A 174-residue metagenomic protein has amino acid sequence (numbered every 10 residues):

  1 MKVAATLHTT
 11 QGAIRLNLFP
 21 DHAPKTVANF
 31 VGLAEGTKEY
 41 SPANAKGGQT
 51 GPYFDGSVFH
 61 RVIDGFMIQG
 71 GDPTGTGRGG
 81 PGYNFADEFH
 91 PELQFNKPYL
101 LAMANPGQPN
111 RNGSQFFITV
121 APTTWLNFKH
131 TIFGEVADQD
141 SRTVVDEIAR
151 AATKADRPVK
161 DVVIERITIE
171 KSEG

Functional and structural regions predicted by a protein language model:
M1-G174: Cyclophilin-like peptidyl-prolyl cis-trans isomerases
